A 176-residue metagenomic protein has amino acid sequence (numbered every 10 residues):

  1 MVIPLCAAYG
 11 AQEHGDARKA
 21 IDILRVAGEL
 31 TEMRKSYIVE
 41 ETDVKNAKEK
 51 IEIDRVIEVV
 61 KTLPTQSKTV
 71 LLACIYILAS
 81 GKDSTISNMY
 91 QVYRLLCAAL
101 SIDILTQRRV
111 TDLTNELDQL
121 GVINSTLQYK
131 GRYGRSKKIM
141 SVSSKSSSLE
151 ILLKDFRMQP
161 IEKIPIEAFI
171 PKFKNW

Functional and structural regions predicted by a protein language model:
M1-E52: Conserved AAA+ ATPase small/helical "lid" subdomain
I3-P4, A17, I21-L24, E41 (+7 more regions): Amphipathic alpha-helical transducer elements in NTP-driven molecular machines
C6-A11, D54, C74-I75, L95-A99: Short interface patches used for recognition in eukaryotic signaling and trafficking proteins
G10-A17, I38, V60-S67, D83-I86 (+1 more regions): Conserved phosphate/pyrophosphate-binding and hydrolysis machinery centered on Walker-type P-loop NTPases, extending
V26, L30, Y76-I77, V92 (+1 more regions): Active-site catalytic microenvironments for nucleophilic, acid-base chemistry
E41-N88, V92: Winged-helix-like regulatory helical subdomains adjacent to P-loop NTPase cores
S80-W176: Terminal-proximal interaction/regulatory segments of ATP-powered molecular machines
